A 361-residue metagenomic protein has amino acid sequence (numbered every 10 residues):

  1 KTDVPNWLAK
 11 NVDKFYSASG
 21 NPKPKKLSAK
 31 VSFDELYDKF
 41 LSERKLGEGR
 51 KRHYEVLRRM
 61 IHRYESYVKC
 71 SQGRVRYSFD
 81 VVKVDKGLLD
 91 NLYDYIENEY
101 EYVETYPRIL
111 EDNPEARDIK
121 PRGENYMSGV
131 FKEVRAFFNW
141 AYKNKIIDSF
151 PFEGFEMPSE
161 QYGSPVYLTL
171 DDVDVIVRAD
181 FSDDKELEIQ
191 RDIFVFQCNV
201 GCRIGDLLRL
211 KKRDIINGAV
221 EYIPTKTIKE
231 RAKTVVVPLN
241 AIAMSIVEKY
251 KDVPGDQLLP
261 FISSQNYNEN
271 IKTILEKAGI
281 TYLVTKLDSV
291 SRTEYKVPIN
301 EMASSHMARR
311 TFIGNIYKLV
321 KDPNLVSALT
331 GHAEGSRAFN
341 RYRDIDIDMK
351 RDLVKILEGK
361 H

Functional and structural regions predicted by a protein language model:
K1-R50, M60: N-terminal helical hairpins
D38-G49, R58-S164, A179-S182: N-terminal core-binding DNA-recognition domain of tyrosine recombinases/integrases
N139-S149, Q197-A219: Short, charged phosphate-coordinating catalytic segments
I176, V235-S245, K249, N340-H361: DNA/chromatin major-groove-contacting recognition/catalytic segments
S182-D184, D252-Q257, K272-A328, H332: Short, basic (Lys/Arg/His-rich) helix/loop patches that form interaction surfaces in the mid-to-C-terminal regions
V200, R209-E248: Conserved tyrosine-mediated DNA breakage-rejoining catalytic core shared by Y-recombinases
P224-I228, S264-Y267, T330-I356: Catalytic-site neighborhood detector that most strongly recognizes the C-terminal catalytic loop/helix of tyrosine
V253-G255, I280-V284, S336, R351-H361: C-terminal secondary-structure termini that scaffold catalytic or DNA-interacting sites
